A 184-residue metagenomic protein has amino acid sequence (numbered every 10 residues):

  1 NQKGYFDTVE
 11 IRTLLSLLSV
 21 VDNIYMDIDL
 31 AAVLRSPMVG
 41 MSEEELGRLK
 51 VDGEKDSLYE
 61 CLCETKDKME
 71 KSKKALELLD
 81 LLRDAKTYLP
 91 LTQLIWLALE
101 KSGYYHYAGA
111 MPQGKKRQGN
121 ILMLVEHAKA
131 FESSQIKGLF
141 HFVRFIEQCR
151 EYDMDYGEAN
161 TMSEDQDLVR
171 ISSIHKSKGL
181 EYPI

Functional and structural regions predicted by a protein language model:
N1-V39, E43-G47, E60-C63, A75-I184: Conserved motor-region signature of P-loop NTPase helicases/translocases
L49-K55: Amphipathic, charged-and-aliphatic alpha-helical interface segments that function as noncatalytic docking
K66-K73: Alpha-helix boundary/N-cap detector
